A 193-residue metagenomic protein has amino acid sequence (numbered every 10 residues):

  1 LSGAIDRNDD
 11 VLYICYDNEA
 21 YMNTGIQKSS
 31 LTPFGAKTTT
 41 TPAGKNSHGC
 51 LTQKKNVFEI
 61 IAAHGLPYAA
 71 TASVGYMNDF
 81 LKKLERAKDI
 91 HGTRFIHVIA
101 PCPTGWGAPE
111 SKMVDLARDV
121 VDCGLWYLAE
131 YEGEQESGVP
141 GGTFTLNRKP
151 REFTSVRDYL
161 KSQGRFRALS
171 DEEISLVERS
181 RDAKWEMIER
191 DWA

Functional and structural regions predicted by a protein language model:
L1, N23-K28, W106-S111: Short acidic, glycine/serine/threonine-rich loops at helix termini
L1-N23, G75, D79-K82, A87: Thiamine diphosphate
C15, A69-A72, F95-I99: Short, conserved beta-strand edge motifs with alternating hydrophobic and charged residues
Y16-A20, P42-S47, L125-Y131: Short C-terminal domain-edge/linker segments immediately following a structured domain
M22-N23, N78-F80, I96, P103-G107: Short acidic/glycine-rich loop or secondary-structure boundary segments that cap or lie
S30-I90: Conserved thiamine diphosphate
A100-A193: Flexible, low-complexity linker and terminal segments
